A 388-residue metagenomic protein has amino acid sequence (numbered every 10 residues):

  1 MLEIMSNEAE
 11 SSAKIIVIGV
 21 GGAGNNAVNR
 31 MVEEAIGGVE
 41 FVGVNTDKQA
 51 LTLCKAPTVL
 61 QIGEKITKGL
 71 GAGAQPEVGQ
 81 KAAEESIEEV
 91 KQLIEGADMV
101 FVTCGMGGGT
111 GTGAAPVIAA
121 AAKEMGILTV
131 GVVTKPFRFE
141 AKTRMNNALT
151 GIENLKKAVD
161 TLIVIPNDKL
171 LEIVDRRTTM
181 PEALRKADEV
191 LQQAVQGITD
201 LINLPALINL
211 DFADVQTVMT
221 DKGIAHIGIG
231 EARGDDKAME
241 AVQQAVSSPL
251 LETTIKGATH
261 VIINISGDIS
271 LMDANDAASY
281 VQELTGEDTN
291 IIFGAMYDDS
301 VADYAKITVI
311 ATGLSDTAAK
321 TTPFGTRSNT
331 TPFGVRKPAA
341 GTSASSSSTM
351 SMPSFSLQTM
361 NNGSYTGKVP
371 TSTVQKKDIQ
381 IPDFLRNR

Functional and structural regions predicted by a protein language model:
M1-R388: Tubulin/FtsZ superfamily GTPase core signature
